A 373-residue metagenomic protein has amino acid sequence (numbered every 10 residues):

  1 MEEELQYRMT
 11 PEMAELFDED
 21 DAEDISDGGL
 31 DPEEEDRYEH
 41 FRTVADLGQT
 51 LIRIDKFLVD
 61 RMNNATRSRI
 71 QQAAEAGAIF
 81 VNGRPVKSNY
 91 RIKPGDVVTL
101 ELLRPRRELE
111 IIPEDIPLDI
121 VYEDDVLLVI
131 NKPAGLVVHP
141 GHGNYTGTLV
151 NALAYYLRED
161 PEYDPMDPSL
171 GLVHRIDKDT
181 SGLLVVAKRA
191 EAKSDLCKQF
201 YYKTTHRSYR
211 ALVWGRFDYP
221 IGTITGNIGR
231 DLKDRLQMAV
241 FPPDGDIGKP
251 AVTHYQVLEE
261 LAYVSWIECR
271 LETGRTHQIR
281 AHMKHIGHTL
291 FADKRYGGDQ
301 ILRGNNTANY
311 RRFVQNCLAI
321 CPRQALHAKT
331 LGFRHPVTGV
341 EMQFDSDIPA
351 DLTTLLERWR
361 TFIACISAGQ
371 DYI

Functional and structural regions predicted by a protein language model:
M1-I373: RNA pseudouridine synthases
